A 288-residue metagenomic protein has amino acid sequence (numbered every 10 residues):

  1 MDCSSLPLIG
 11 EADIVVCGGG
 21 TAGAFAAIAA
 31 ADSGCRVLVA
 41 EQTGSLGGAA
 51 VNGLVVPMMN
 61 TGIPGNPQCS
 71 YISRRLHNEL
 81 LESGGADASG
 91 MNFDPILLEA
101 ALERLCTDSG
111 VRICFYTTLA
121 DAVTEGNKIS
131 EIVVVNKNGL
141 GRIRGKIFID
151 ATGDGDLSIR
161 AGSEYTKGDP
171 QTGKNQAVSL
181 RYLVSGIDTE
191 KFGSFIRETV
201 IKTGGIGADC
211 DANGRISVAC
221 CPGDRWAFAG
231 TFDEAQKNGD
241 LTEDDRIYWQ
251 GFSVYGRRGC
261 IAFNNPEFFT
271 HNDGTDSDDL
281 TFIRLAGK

Functional and structural regions predicted by a protein language model:
C3-S4, I9, A29, C35-R36 (+4 more regions): Conserved N-terminal/central alpha/beta ligand/cofactor-binding core
S5, A49, Y116, N136 (+2 more regions): Flavin (FAD/FMN)-binding glycine-rich loop and adjacent Rossmann-like elements that form
L6-G20: Beta1/beta-strand and adjacent pyrophosphate-binding region of the FAD-binding site in flavoprotein oxidoreductases
D13, S130, K146: Conserved acidic residues
C17-G20, A40-T43, A151-T152, P266-F268: Active-site-proximal beta-strand/loop segments in catalytic clefts of secreted hydrolases
G23: N-terminal Rossmann-fold NAD(P) dinucleotide-binding loop
V123-R142: Conserved beta-strand-loop-beta-strand element in the redox core of flavoprotein oxidoreductases
